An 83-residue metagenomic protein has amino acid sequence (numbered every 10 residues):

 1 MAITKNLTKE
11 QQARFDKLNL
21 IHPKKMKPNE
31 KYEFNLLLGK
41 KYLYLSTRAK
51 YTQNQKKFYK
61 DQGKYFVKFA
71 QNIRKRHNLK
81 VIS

Functional and structural regions predicted by a protein language model:
M1-E10, K75-S83: Short intrinsically disordered terminal tails
T4, P23-E30, Y44-K57, L79-V81: Charged, low-complexity interaction regions
L7-Q11, K27-L43: Short amphipathic alpha-helical heptad-repeat segments
E33-L36, N54-V67: Short, charged, amphipathic alpha-helical segments
F69-A70, H77: Alpha-helical solenoid scaffolds that mediate protein-protein interactions, centered on TPR/SEL1-like repeats but also
